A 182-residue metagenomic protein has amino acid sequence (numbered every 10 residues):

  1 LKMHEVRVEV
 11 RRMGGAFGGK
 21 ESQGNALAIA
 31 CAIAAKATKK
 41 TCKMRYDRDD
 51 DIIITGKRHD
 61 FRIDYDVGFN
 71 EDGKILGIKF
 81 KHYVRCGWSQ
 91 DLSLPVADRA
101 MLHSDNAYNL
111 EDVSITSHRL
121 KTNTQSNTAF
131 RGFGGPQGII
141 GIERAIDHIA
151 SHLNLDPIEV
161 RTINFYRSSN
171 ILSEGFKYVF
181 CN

Functional and structural regions predicted by a protein language model:
L1-N182: Structural alpha/beta core scaffold segments of enzyme domains
